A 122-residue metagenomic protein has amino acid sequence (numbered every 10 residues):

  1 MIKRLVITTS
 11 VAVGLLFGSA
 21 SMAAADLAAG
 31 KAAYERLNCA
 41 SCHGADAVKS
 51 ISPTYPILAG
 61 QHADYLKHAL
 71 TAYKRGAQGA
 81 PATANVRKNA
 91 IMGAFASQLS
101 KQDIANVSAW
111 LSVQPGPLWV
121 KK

Functional and structural regions predicted by a protein language model:
M1-S10: Bacterial N-terminal signal peptides that target proteins for export
A12-G18: Hydrophobic membrane-targeting signal helices
G18-E35, K49-T54, P115, W119-K122: Electrostatic cytochrome c docking/interface patches
K31, A45-T83, N89-Q98: Gly/Gly-Pro-rich "capping" loops immediately C-terminal to redox-active cysteine motifs in periplasmic/lumenal
L37-N38, D46, H62, D103: Short pre-active-site segment immediately N-terminal to redox-active cysteine/selenocysteine motifs in thiol-based
N38-A45, V107, L111: The canonical Cys-X-X-Cys-His
I91-V120: C-terminal capping alpha-helices of c-type cytochrome domains
